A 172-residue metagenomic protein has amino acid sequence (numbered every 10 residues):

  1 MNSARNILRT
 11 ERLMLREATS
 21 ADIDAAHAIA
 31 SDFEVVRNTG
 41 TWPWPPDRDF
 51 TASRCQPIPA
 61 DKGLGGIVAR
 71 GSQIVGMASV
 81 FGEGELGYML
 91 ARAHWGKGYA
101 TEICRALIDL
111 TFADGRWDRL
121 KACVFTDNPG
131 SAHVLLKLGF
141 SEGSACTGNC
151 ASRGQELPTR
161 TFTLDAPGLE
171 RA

Functional and structural regions predicted by a protein language model:
M1-N38, G65-A172: Acyl-donor (CoA/ACP) binding surface of acyl/acetyltransferases
S20-H27, R48, A52, Q56: An amphipathic alpha-helix signature
E34-C55: Conserved GNAT-fold acetyl-CoA-binding loop/helix
P46-D49, A60, T161, E170: A generic alpha-helix propensity feature with a strong bias for hydrophobic helices
Q56-K62: Short loop/turn motifs at secondary-structure junctions and domain boundaries
